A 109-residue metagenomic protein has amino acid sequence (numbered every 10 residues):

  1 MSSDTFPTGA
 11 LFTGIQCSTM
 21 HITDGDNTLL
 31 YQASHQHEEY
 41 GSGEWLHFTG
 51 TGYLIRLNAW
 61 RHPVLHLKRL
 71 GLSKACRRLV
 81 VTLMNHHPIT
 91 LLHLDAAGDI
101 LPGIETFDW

Functional and structural regions predicted by a protein language model:
M1-N27, H93-A96, T106-W109: Short, extreme N-terminal segment that most often corresponds to the first beta-strand
S3, Y40-G43, R77-V81: Short secondary-structure capping micro-motifs at structural edges
G9-L11, H47-T49, H86: A short, structural micro-pattern
T13, T51-Y53, T90: A generic secondary-structure signal marking the coil-to-beta-strand transition
G25-A59: An N-terminal amphipathic alpha-helical segment
H66-L67: Surface-exposed cleft-lining segments at the edges of enzyme active sites
L70-W109: Short, compact, well-ordered microdomains
